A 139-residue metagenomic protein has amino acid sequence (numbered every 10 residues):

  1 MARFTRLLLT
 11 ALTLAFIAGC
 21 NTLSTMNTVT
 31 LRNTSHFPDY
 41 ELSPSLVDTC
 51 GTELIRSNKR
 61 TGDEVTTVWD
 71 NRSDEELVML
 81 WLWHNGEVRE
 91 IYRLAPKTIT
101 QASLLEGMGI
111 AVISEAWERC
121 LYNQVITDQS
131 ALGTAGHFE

Functional and structural regions predicted by a protein language model:
M1-L8: Bacterial N-terminal signal peptides that target proteins for export
C20-F37: Bacterial Sec signal peptide processing site at the extreme N-terminus
N33, V68-S73: Asparagine-centered strand-capping/turn motif at beta-strand->loop junctions
T34-S57, R119-E139: Extracellular beta-sheet/turn segments enriched in Thr/Pro/Gly and aliphatic residues
E75-E87: Short, surface-exposed beta-strand/strand-loop-strand elements in extracellular ectodomains
L80, E106-W117: A short, solvent-exposed beta-strand micro-motif common in secreted/extracellular proteins
G86-M108: Intrinsically disordered, low-complexity Pro/Gly/Ser/Thr-rich segments with frequent PxxP/GP/PP motifs and embedded
